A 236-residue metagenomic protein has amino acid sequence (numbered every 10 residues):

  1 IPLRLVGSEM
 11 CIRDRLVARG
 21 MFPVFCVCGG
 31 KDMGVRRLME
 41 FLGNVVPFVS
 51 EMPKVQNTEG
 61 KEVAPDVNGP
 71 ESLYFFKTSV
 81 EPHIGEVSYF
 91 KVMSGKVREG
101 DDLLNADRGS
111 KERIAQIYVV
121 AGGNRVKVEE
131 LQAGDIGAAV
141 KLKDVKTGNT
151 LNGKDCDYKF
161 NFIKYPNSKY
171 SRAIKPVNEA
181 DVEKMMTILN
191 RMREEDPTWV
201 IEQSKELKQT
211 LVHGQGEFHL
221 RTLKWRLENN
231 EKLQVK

Functional and structural regions predicted by a protein language model:
I1-G7, C11: Single conserved hydrophobic/aromatic residue that forms the stacking wall/gate of nucleotide- or nucleobase-binding
E9, R13-L38, L223: Extended, domain-scale alpha-helical bundle/helix-rich regions
E9, V35-M39, N68-S72, E86 (+4 more regions): Amphipathic alpha-helical transducer elements in NTP-driven molecular machines
E9-P23, E129-D135, R193-L207: Short, hydrophobic/aliphatic alpha-helical segments
R15, F41-F48, T78, K96 (+4 more regions): Generic, well-ordered alpha-helical scaffold segments in large soluble proteins
G29-V45, V49, G134: Conserved GTPase G-domain signal focused on the G5
P53-S171, M186, Q209: Conserved nucleotide-binding/hydrolysis modules and their immediate coupling elements across P-loop/ASCE NTPase motors
K154-K236: Charged, conformationally dynamic linker/hinge segments that couple catalytic or nucleotide-dependent chemistry
